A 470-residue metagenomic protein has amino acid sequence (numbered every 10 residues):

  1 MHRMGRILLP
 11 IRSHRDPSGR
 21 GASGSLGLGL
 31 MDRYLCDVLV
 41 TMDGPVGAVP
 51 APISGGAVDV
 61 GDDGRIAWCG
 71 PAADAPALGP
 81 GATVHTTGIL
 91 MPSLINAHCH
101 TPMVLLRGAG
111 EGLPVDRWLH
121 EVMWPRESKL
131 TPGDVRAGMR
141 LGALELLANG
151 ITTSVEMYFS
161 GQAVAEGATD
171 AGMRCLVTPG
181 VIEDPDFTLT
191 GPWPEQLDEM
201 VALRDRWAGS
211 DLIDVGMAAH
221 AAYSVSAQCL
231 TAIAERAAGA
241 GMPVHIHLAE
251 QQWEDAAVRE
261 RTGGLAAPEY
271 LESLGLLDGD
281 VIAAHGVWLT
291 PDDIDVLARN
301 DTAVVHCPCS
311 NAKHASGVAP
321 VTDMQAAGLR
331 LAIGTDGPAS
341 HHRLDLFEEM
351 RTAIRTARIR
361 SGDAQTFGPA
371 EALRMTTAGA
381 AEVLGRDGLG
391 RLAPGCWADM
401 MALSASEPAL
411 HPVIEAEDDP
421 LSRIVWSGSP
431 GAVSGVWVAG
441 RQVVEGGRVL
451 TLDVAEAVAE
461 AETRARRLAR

Functional and structural regions predicted by a protein language model:
R6-H14, R20-L78: N-terminal metal-binding scaffold of metallo-dependent hydrolase/deaminase domains
L28-C36, D62, A75-R117, R140-A148: Replace "His-x-His-based motif
L39-G55, C69, H314-A315, V321 (+1 more regions): Acidic, glycine-enriched loop/beta-strand segments at the rims of small-molecule binding/catalytic pockets
L105-A137, L144, R174-P194, Q251-D280 (+2 more regions): Active-site gating loops and adjacent loop-to-helix segments of metal-dependent hydrolytic enzymes
R107-M173, Q196-G209, E462-R466, R470: Alpha-helical scaffold segments that flank or form the walls of functional sites
A163-V287: Metal-coordinating catalytic core of metallo-dependent amide/deamination hydrolases
S273-D280, T322-E407: His/Asp/Glu-enriched, well-ordered alpha-helical/loop segment that forms or immediately abuts the divalent-metal
W397-V458: C-terminal cap of metal-dependent C-N hydrolases
